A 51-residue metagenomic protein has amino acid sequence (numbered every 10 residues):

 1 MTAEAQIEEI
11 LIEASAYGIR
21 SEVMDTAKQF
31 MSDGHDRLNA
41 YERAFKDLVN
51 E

Functional and structural regions predicted by a protein language model:
M1-E51: C-terminal alpha-helical interaction appendages
